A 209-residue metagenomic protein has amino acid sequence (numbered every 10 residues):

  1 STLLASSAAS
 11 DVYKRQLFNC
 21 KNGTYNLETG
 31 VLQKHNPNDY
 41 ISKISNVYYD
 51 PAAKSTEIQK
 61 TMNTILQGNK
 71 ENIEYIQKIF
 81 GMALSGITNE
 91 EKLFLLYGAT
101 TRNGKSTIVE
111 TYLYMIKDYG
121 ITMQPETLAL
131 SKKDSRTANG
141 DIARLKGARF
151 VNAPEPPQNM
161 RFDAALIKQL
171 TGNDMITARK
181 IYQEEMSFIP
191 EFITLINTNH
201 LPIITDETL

Functional and structural regions predicted by a protein language model:
T2-A9, Y13: Single conserved hydrophobic/aromatic residue that forms the stacking wall/gate of nucleotide- or nucleobase-binding
D11, Q16-F18, T24-G147: P-loop NTPase catalytic core of nucleic-acid-dependent motor ATPases
C20-N22, P190-D206: Catalytic nucleotidyl-transfer cores of nucleotide-processing enzymes
L95-Y97, N152-A153, L195-T198: Short beta-strand segments
G98-R102, P156-Q158, Q183, N199-H200: An acidic- and aromatic-residue-enriched active-site/binding cleft used to recognize and process polar
P125-A138, A165-E184: Substrate-gripping "pore-loop 1 plus following alpha2 helix"
D141-K146, R179-N197: AAA+/SF3 P-loop NTPase mechanochemical coupling elements
A148-T171, I204-L209: Conserved AAA+/SF3 P-loop NTPase catalytic/coupling segment centered on the Walker-B
